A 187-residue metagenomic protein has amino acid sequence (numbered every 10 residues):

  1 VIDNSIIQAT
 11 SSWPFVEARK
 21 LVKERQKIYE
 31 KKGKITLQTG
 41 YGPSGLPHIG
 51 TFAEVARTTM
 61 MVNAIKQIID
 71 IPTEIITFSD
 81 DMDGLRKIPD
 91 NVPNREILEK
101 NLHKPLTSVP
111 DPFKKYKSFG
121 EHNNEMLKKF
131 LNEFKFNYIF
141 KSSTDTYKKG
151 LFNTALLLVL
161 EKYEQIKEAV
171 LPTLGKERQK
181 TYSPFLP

Functional and structural regions predicted by a protein language model:
V1-I49, N63, Q67-T77, D90-H103 (+3 more regions): Non-catalytic terminal extensions that flank enzyme cores
S5-Q8, P43-F52, P105-S118, T144-K148: The substrate-binding groove and active-site-proximal loops of carbohydrate-active enzymes, especially glycoside
T39-Y41, T77-S79, F134, S142-T144: Glycine-rich, histidine-containing beta strand-loop boundary motifs that form or position
G50-M61: Active/ligand-binding-proximal structured segments within catalytic/core domains that scaffold catalytic residues
M60, A64, H122-E133, L158 (+1 more regions): Amphipathic alpha-helical segments that form well-ordered structural scaffolds and often line/cohere around active
D80-P89: Short, solvent-exposed beta-strand-terminating loops
N94-F134: A glycine-rich helix N-cap at a beta->alpha junction
N132, F136-P187: Active-site cores that bind ATP or allylic diphosphates and position pyrophosphate for catalysis
